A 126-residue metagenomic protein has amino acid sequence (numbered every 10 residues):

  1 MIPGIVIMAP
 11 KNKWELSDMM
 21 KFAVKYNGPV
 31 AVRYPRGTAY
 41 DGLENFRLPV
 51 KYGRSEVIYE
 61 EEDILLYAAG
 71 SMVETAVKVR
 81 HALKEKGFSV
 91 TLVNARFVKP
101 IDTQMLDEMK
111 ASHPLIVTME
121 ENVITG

Functional and structural regions predicted by a protein language model:
M1-K25: Conserved thiamine diphosphate
V24-G126: Thiamine diphosphate
